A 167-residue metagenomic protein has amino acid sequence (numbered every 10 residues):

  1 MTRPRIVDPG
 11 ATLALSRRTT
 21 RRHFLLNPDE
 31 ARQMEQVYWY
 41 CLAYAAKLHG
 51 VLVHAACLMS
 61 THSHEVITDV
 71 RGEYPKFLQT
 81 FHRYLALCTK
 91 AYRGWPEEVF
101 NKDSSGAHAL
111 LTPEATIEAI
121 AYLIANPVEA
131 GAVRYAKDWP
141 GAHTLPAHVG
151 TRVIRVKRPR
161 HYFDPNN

Functional and structural regions predicted by a protein language model:
M1-N167: Short catalytic/metal-binding and nucleic-acid-binding patches
